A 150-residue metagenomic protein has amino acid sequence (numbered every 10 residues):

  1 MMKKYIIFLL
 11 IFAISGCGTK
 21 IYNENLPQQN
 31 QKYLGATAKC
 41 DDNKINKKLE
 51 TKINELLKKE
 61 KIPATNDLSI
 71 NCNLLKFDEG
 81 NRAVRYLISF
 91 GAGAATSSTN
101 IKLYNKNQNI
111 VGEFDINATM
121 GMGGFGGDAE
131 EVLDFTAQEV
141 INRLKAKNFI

Functional and structural regions predicted by a protein language model:
M1-C17: Sec-dependent bacterial lipoprotein signal peptides
F8-L9, N25, F90: Composition-driven detection of intrinsically disordered, low-complexity segments
I11, K20-Y22, N100: Contiguous N-terminal and early-domain "leader" segments and peripheral loops that mark the onset or edge of a domain
G16-E60, E113-N117, A146-I150: A structural "domain/chain start" motif
Y22-L26, N109-F114, M120-I150: C-terminal/domain-edge helix-coil "capping" segments
K59-E131: Surface-exposed short loop/turn segments
